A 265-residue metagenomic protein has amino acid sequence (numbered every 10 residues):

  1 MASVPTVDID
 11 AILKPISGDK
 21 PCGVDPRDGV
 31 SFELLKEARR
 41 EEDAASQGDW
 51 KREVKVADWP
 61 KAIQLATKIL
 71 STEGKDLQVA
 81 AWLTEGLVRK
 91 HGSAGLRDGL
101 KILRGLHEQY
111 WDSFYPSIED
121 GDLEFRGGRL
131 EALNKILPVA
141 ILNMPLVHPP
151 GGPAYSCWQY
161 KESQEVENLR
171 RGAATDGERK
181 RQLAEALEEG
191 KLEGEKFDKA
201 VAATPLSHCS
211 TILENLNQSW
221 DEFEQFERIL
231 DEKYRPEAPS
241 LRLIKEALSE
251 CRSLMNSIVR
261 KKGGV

Functional and structural regions predicted by a protein language model:
M1-I118, I136, I141: N-terminal domain-start signal
A2, S113-V265: Mid-to-C-terminal functional-domain signal that highlights helix-capping/loop sites within ligand-binding modules
